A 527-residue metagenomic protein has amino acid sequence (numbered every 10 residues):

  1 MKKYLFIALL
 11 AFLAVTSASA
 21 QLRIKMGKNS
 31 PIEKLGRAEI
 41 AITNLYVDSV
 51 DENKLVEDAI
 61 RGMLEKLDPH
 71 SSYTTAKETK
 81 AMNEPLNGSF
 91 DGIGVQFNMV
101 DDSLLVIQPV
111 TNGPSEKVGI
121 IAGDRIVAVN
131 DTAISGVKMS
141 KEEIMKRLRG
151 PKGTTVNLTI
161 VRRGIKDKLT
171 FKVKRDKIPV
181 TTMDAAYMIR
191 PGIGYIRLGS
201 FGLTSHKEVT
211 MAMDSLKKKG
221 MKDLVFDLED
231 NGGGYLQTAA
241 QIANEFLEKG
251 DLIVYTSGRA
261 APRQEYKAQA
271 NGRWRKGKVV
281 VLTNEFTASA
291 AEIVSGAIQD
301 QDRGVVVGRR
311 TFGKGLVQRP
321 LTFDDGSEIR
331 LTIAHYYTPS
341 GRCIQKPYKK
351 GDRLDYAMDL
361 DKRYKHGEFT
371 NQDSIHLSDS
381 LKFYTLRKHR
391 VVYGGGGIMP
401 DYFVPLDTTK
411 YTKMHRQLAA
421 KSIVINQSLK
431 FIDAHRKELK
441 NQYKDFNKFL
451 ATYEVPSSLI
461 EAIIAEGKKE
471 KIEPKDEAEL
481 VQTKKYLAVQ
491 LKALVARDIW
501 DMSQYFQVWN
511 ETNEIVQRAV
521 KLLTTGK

Functional and structural regions predicted by a protein language model:
M1-K28: Bacterial Sec-dependent N-terminal signal peptides
A20-P31, L35-E52, T75, L105-Q108 (+4 more regions): Cleft-lining beta-strand/loop regions that shape enzyme active-site pockets
Y46-I107, G153-A185, W509-V520, K527: Extended, small/polar residue-biased N-terminal targeting/export presequences and adjacent propeptide/linker tracts
G123-R125: Structural motif
V127-A128, V254, V305, R330 (+2 more regions): Hydrophobic beta-strand signal
V129-N130, V161, P347, G395: Residue-level recognition of conserved beta-strand edge/terminus positions
V305-Y337, K350-Y364, T370-L377: Flexible, acidic/glycine-enriched loop-and-adjacent beta/alpha segments that face the extracytoplasmic/periplasmic side
C343-I344, Y348-K527: Conserved functional hotspot residues or short segments at active or partner-binding sites across diverse domains
